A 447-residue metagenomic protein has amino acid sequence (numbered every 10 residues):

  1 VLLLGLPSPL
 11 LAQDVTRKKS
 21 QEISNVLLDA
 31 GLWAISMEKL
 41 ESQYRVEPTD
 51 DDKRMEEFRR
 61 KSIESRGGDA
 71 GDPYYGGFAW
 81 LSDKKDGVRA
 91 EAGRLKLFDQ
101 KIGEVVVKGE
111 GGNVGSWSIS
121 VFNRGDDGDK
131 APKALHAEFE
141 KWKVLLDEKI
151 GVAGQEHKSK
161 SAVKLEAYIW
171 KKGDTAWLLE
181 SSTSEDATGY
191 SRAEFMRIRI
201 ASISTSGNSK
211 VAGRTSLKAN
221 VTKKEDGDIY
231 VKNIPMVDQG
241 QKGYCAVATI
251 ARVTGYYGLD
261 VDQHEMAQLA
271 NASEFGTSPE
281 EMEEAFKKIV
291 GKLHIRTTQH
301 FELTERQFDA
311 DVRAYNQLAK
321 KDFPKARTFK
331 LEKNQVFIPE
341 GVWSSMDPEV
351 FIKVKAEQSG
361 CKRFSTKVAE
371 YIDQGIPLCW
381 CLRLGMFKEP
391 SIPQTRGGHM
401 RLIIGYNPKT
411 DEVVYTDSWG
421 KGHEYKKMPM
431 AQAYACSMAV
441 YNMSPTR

Functional and structural regions predicted by a protein language model:
V1-P7: Bacterial N-terminal signal peptides
A12-K164, S184, Y190-K223: Short helix/turn-capping signatures at newly exposed starts of structured segments
A90-E91, K101-G103, A162-L165, G173-E180 (+1 more regions): Short, surface-exposed coil-to-beta transition loops
Y190-I229, G385, P390-T395, I404-R447: Noncatalytic regulatory segments and standalone regulatory/sensor domains
V221-E280: Active-site nucleophile-adjacent alpha helix/oxyanion-hole segment immediately C-terminal to the catalytic cysteine
G240-Y244, A251-R252, N271-T277, L293 (+4 more regions): Solvent-exposed loop/turn segments at secondary-structure junctions within structured extracellular/periplasmic domains
D262-K287, G291, R296-Y315: Acidic helix-start/capping segments at beta-turn-to-alpha-helix junctions
K321, A326-F329, Q335-V414: Active-site-adjacent substructure of cysteine-protease-like catalytic cores
